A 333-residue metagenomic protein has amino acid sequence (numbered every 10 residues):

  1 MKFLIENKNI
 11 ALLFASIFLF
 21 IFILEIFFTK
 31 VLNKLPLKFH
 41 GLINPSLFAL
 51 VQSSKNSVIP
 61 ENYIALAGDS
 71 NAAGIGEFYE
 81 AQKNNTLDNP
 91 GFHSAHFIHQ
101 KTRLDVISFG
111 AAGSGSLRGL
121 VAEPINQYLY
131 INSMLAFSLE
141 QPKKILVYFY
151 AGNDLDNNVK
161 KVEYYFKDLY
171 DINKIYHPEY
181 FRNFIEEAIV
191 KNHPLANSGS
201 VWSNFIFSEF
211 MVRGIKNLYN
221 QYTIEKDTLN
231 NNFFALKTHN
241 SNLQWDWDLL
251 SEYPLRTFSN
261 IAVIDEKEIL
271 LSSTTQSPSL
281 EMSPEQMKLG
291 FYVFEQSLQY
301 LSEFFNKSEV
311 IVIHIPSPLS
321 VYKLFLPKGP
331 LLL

Functional and structural regions predicted by a protein language model:
M1-L333: Extracellular glycan-modifying ectodomains
